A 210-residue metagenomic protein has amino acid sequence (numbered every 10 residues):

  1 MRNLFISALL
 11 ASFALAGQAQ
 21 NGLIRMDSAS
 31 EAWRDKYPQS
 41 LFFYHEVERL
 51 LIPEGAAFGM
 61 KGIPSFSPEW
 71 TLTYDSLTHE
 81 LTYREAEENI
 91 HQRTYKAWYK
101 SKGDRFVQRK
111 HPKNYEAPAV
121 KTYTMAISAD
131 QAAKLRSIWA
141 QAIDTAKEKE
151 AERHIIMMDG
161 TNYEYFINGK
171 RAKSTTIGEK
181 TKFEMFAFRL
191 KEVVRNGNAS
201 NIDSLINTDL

Functional and structural regions predicted by a protein language model:
M1-I24: Bacterial Sec-dependent N-terminal signal peptides
Q20-L210: Function-determining sites in protein domains
